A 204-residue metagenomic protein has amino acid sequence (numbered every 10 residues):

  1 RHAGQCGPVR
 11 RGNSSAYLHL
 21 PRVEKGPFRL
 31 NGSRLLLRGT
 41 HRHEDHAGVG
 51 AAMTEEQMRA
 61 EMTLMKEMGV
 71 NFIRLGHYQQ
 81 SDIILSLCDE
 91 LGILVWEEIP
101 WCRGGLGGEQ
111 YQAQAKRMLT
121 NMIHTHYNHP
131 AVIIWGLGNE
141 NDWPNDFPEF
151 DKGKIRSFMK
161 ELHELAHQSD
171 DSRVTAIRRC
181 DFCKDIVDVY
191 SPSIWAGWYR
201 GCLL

Functional and structural regions predicted by a protein language model:
R1-G4: Internal, hydrophobic beta-strand segments that form the core of beta-sheet-rich folds
C6-N145, K160, T175-A176: Active-site-adjacent substrate/metal-binding segments within catalytic domains of carbohydrate-active enzymes
T54, Y111, A115, D151 (+2 more regions): Residue-level preference for long, well-ordered alpha-helices that form the structural scaffold of enzyme catalytic
D146, G153-L204: Extracellular glycoside hydrolase catalytic/binding regions
